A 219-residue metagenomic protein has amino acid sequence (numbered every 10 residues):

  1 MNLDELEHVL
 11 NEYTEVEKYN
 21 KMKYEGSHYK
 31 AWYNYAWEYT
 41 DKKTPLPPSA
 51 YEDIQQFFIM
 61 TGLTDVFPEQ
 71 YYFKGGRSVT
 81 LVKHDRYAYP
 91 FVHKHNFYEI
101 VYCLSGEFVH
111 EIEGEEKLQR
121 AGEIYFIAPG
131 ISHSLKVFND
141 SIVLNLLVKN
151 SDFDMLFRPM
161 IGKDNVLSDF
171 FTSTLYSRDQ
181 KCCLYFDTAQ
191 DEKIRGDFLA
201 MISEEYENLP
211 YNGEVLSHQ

Functional and structural regions predicted by a protein language model:
M1-E107: Generic protein-terminus/edge-of-domain signal
N2-L6, Q56-G76, F138-E207: A hydrophobic/aromatic-rich effector-binding and dimerization subdomain of bacterial HTH-type transcriptional regulators
E17, A31, A36, A50 (+7 more regions): A sequence-composition feature that detects small, non-aromatic residues
S78-D169, L175, N208-G213: N-terminal regulatory/effector-sensing and dimerization cores that precede helix-turn-helix DNA-binding domains
K94, T188-D191, S217: Short, solvent-exposed loop/helix junctions and linker helices that flank or host conserved functional motifs
D197, E204, N212, H218-Q219: Amphipathic coiled-coil alpha-helices
